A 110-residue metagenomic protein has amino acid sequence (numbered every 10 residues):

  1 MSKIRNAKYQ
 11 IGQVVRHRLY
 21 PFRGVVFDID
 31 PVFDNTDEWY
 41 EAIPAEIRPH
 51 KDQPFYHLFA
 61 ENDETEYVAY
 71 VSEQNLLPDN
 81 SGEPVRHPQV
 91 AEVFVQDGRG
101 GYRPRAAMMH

Functional and structural regions predicted by a protein language model:
M1-V14, L19-R23, D30-F33, R105-H110: Mixed-charge, Lys/Arg-rich low-complexity intrinsically disordered regions
I4, K8-Q13, A42, P78 (+1 more regions): Generic preference for well-ordered secondary structure
V26-D28, A60: Residue-level recognition of conserved beta-strand positions in structured domain cores
F33-A42: Short, solvent-exposed secondary-structure boundary/capping segments
R48-H110: Intrinsically disordered, low-complexity, charged/polar segments
